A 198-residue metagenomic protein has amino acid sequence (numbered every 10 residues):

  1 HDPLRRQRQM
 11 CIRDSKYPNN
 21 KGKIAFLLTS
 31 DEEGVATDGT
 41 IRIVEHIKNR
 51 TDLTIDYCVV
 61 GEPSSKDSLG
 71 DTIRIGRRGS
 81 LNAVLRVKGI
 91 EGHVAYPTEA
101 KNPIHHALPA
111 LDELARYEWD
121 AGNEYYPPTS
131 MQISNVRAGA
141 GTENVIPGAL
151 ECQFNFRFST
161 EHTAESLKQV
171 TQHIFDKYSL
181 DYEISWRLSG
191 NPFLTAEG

Functional and structural regions predicted by a protein language model:
H1-I12: Single conserved hydrophobic/aromatic residue that forms the stacking wall/gate of nucleotide- or nucleobase-binding
D2-L4, P18, N144: Short, flexible hinge/linker loops that cap or flank conserved catalytic cores
R6, G39, P103-H106: Catalytic-loop motifs flanking and including active-site residues across diverse enzymes
Q7-R8, G79-L81: Activation loop
R13-G76: Acidic/histidine-rich catalytic neighborhood of metal-dependent amide-processing enzymes
P63-S68, I75, L81-G198: Metal-dependent amide/peptide-bond hydrolase catalytic core, centered on the "pita-bread" metallohydrolase fold
